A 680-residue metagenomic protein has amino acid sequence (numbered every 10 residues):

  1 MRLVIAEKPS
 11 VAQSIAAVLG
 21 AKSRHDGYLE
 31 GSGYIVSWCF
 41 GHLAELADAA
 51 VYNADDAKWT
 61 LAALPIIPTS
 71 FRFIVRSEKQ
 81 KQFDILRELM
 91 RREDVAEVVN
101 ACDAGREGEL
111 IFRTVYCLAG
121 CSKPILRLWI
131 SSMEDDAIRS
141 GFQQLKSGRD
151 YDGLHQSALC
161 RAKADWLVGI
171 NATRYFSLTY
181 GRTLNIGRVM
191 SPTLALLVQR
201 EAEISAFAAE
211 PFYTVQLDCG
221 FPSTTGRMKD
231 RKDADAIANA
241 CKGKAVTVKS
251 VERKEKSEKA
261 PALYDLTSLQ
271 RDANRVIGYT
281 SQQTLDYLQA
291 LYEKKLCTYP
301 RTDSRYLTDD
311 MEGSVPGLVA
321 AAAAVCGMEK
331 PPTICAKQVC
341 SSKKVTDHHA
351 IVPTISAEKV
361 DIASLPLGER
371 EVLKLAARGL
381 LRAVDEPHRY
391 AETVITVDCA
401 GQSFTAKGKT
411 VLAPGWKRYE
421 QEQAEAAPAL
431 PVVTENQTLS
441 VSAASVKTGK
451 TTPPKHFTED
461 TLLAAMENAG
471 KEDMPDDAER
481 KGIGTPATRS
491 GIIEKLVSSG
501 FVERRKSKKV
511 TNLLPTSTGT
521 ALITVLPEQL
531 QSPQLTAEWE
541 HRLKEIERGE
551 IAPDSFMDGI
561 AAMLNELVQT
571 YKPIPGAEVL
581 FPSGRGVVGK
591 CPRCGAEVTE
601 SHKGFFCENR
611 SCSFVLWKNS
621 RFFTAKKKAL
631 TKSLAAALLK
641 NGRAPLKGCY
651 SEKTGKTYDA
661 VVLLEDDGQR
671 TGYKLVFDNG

Functional and structural regions predicted by a protein language model:
M1, A101-A104, G181-T183, R253-A262 (+3 more regions): Conserved short loop/turn motifs at secondary-structure junctions
M1-A162, W166, P453: Intrinsically disordered, low-complexity regulatory segments
R2-L3, H25, K79, M90 (+6 more regions): Basic, low-complexity terminal or inter-domain segments flanking catalytic cores
P9-A16, G33-V36, F40, R76-R87 (+17 more regions): Amphipathic alpha-helical transducer elements in NTP-driven molecular machines
E93, A137-C219, R253-S257: C-terminal or mid-to-C-terminal helical accessory/interaction module adjacent to the motor/catalytic core
K232-Y264, Q270: Metal- or metallocofactor-binding catalytic centers and their adjacent structured scaffolds across diverse enzyme
K294-C297: Eukaryotic nuclear/nucleolar intrinsically disordered, charge-dense low-complexity regions
